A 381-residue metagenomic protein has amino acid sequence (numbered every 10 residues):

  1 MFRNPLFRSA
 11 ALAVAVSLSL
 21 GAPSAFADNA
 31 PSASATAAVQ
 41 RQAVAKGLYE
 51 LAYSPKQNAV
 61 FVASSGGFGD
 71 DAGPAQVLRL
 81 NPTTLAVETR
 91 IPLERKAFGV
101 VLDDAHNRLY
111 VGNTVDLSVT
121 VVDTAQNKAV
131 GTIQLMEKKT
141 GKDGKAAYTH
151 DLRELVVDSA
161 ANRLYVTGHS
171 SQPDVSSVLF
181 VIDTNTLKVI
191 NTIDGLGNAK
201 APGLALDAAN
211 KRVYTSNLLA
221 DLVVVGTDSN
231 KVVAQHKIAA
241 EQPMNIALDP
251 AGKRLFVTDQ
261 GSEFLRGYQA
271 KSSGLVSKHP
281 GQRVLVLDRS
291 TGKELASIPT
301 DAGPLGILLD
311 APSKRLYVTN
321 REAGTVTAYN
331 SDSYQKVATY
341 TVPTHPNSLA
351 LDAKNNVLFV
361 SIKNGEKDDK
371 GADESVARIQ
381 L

Functional and structural regions predicted by a protein language model:
M1-A11: Bacterial Sec-dependent N-terminal signal peptides
R3-P5, V16-L381: Predominantly soluble domains enriched in secretory-pathway, periplasmic, or organellar proteins
